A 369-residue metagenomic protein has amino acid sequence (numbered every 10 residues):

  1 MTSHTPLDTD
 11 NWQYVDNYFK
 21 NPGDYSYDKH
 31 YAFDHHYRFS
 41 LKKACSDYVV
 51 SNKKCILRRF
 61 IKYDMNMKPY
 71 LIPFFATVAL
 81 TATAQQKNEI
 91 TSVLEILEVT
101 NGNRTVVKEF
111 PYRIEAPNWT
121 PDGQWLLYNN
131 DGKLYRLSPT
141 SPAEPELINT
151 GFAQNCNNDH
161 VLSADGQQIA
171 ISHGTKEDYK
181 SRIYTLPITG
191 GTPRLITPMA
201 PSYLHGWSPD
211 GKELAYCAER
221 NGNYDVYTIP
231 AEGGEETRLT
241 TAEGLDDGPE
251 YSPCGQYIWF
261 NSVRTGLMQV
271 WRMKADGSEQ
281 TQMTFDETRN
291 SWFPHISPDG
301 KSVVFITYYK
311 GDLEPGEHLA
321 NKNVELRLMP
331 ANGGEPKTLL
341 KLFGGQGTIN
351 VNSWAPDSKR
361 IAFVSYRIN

Functional and structural regions predicted by a protein language model:
M1-S26, H30-D64: Short, strongly patterned local motifs
L57-K87: Bacterial Sec-dependent N-terminal signal peptides
Q85-N88, P121, L126-G132, S138 (+7 more regions): Beta-strand C-termini and the immediately following turn/loop, strongest in propeller blades
Q86-N88, G151-N155, Y308-K322, F343-T348: Short, flexible, glycine-rich and Lys/Arg-enriched loop motifs at helix boundaries that contact anionic partners
T91-V93, K133-Y135, D178-Y184, N223-Y227 (+4 more regions): Structural motif
V93-R113, P139-N155, L186-P201, P230-L245 (+2 more regions): Multi-bladed beta-propeller domains
P111-L127, Q154-S172, M199-C217, E243-N261 (+2 more regions): Conserved beta-propeller blade repeats
N323-G345, N350-R367: C-terminal closing repeat unit and adjoining cap/tail of repeat-based domains
